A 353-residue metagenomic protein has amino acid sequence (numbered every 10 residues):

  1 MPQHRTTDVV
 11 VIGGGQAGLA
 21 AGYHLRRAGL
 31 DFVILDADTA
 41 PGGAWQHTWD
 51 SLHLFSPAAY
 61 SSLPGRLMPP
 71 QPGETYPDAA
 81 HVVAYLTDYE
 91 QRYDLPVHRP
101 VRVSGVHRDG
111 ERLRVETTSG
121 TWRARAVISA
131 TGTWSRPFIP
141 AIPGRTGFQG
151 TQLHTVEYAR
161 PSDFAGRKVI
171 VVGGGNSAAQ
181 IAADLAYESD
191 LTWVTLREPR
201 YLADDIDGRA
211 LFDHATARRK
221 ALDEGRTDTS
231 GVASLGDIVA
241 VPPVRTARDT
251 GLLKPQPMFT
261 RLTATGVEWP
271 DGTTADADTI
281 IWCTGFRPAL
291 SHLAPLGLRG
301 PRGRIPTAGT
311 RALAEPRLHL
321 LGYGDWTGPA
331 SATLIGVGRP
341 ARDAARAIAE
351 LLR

Functional and structural regions predicted by a protein language model:
P2-D38, G42-A44, P77-R353: Flavin (primarily FAD) cofactor-binding/catalytic cores of flavoenzymes
A40-L67: Redox-cofactor-proximal catalytic regions of oxidoreductases
P69-G73: A short acidic, helix-capping loop that chelates divalent metal ions and anchors anionic groups
